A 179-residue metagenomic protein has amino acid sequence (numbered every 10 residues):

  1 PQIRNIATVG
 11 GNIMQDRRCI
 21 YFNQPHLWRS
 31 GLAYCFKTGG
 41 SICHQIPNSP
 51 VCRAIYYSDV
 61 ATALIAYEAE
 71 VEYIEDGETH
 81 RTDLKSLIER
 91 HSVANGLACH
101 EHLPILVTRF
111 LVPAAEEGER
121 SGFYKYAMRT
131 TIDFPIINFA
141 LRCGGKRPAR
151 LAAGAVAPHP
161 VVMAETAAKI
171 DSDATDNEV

Functional and structural regions predicted by a protein language model:
P1-V179: C-terminal structural segment of proteins
